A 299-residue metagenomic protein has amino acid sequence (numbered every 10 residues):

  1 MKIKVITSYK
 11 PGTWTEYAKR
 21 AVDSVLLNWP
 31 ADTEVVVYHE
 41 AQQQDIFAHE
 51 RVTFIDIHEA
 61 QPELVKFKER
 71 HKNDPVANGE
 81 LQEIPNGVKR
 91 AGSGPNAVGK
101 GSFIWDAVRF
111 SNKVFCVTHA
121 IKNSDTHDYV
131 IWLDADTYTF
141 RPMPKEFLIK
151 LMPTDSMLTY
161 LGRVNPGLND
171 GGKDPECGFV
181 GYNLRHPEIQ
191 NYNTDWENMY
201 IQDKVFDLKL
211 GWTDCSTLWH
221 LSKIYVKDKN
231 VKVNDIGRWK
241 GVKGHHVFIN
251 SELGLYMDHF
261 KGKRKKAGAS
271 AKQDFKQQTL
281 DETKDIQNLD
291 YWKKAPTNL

Functional and structural regions predicted by a protein language model:
M1-P95, G99, K122-T126, L184 (+3 more regions): N-terminal anchoring/stem segment of glycosyltransferases
W14, Q44-F47, E63-L64, T139-P142 (+4 more regions): Short catalytic/ligand-binding loop motif for oxyanion handling, primarily in non-cytosolic enzymes, centered on
E16-K19, S111-F115, W212-H220: A structural signal for well-ordered alpha-helical segments within the folded catalytic domains of diverse enzymes
P95-W105, K204: Short glycine/proline- and acidic residue-enriched helix-loop micro-motifs that form flexible lids or anion-recognition
W105, R109-L161: GT-A fold catalytic core of metal-dependent nucleotide-sugar glycosyltransferases, centered on the diacidic
K113, L133, P175-G178, D214: Residues that flank catalytic or metal-binding motifs in active/ligand-binding sites
F140-F206, G211: Conserved catalytic core of nucleotide-sugar-dependent glycosyltransferases
F179-L299: Catalytic core and acceptor-binding pocket of nucleotide-sugar-dependent glycosyltransferases
